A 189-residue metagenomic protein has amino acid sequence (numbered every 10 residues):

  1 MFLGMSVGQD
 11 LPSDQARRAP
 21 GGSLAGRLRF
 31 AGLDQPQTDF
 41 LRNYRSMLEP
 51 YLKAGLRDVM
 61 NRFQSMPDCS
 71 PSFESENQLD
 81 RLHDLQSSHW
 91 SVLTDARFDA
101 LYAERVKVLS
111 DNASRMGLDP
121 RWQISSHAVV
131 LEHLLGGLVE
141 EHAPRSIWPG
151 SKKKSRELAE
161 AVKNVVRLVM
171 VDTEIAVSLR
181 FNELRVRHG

Functional and structural regions predicted by a protein language model:
M1-V7, S46, P71: N-terminal functional module detector in eukaryotic proteins
F2-A25, F30-P36, W90-G189: Long, amphipathic alpha-helical coupling/dimerization segments that relay conformational signals between
S13-R17, R27-L28, S46-E49, R57-V59 (+2 more regions): A short, ordered amphipathic alpha-helix with a cationic face
G32-M47: Strand-helix-loop interaction patch of compact alpha/beta domains
N43, M47-A54, D58, R62 (+7 more regions): Charged, amphipathic alpha-helical oligomerization/scaffolding segments
V59-T94: Structured interaction and signal-relay segments at domain junctions
